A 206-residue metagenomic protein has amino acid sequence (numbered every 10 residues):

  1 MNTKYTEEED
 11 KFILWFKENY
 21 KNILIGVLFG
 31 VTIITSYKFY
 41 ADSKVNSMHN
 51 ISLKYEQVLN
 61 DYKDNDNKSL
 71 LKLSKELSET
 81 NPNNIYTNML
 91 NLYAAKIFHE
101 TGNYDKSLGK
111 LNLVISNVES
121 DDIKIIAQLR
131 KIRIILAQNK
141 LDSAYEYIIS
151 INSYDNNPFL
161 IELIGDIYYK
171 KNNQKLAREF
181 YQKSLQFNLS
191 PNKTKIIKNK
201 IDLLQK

Functional and structural regions predicted by a protein language model:
M1-T32: N-terminal positive-inside, membrane-proximal cytosolic segments immediately preceding the first
S47-N50, D66, P82-Y86, N103-K106 (+5 more regions): Structural signature of alpha-solenoid helical repeat junctions
E56-M89: Short extracytoplasmic
Y62-K63, K75, T87-Y154: Alpha-helical adaptor scaffolds
L73-N81, V114-I115, S150-N152, I167 (+1 more regions): Alpha-helical solenoid scaffolds that mediate protein-protein interactions, centered on TPR/SEL1-like repeats but also
I115, S153, N172-N192: TPR/TPR-like (Sel1-like) alpha-helical repeat modules
